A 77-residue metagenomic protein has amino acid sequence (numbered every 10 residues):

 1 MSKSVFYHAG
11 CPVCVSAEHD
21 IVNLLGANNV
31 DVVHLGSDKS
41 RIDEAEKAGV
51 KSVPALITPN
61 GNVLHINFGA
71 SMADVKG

Functional and structural regions predicted by a protein language model:
M1-N28: Local sequence-structure signature of Cys/Sec-based thiol-disulfide redox active-site neighborhoods
Y7-H8, A27-I42: Thiol-based oxidoreductase modules, predominantly thioredoxin-like and allied folds used for disulfide exchange
P12-V13, S37, V63: Glycine-/small-residue-rich active-site loops that bind phosphorylated ligands and cofactors
H19-V22, E46-K47, S71: Short, glycine/charged-enriched secondary-structure capping and boundary segments
E46-I57: Structural micro-motif
I57-G77: Non-catalytic, surface beta->alpha helical segment in thiol-disulfide oxidoreductase systems
